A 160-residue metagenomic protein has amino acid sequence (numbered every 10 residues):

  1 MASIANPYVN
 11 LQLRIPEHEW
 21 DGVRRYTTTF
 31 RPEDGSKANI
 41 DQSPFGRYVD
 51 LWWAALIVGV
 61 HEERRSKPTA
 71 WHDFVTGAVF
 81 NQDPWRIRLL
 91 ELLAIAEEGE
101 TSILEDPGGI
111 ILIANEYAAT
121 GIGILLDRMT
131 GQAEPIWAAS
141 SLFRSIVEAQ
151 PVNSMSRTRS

Functional and structural regions predicted by a protein language model:
M1-I40, W53, E62-S160: Charged, low-complexity intrinsically disordered terminal regions and linker tails
G46-A55: Short amphipathic alpha-helical segments
